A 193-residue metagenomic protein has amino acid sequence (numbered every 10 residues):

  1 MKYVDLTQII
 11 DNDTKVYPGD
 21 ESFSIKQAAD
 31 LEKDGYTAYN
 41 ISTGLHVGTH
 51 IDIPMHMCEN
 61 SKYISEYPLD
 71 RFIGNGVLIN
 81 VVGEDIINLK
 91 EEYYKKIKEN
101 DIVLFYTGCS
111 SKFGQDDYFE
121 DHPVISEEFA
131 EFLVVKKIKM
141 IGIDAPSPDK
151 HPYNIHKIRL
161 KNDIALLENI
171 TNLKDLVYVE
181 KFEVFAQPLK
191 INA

Functional and structural regions predicted by a protein language model:
M1-A193: Active-/binding-site microenvironments in catalytic and ligand-binding cores
